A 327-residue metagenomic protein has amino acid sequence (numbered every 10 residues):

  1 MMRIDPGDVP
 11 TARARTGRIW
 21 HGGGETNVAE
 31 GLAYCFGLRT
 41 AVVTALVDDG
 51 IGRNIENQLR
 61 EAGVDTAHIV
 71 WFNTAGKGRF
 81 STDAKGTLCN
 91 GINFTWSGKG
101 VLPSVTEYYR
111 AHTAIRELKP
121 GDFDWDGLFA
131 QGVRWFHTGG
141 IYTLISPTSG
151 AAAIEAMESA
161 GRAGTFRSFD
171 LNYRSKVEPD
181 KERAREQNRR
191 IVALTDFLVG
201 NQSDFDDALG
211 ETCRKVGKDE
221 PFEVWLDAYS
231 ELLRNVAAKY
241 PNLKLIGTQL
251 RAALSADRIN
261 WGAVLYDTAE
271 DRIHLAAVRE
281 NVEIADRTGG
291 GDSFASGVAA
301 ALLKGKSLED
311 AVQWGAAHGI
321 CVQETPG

Functional and structural regions predicted by a protein language model:
M1-A12: Positively charged, low-complexity intrinsically disordered leader regions
T16-T26, T44-D48, V70-A75, D83-K85 (+2 more regions): Active-site nucleophile and cofactor-binding loops and adjacent substrate-binding regions of central metabolic enzymes
W20, V28-R39, Q58-E61, A301-K304: Alpha-helix C-terminal capping segments
R39-T143: Conserved N-terminal subdomain of the carbohydrate kinase-like
T40, T66, R167-S168, V199: Hydrophobic beta-strand scaffold residues
A111, I141, N172-K176, S203 (+1 more regions): Active-site beta-loop-alpha junctions enriched in small/polar residues
A163, V177-E270: Conserved phosphate/ATP/ADP-binding segment of small-molecule kinases
A256, H274-G327: Conserved post-catalytic alpha-helical subdomain immediately downstream of the catalytic base and nucleotide-binding
